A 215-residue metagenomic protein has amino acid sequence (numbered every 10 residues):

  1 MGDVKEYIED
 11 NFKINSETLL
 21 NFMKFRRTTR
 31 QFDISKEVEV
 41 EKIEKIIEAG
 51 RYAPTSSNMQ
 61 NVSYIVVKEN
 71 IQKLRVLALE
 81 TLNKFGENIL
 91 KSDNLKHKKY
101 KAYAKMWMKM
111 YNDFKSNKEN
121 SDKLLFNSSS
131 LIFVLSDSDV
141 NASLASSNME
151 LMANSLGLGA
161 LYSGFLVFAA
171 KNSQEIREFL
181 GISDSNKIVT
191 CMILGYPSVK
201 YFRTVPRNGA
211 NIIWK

Functional and structural regions predicted by a protein language model:
M1-K215: Acidic, surface-exposed loops and disordered segments
